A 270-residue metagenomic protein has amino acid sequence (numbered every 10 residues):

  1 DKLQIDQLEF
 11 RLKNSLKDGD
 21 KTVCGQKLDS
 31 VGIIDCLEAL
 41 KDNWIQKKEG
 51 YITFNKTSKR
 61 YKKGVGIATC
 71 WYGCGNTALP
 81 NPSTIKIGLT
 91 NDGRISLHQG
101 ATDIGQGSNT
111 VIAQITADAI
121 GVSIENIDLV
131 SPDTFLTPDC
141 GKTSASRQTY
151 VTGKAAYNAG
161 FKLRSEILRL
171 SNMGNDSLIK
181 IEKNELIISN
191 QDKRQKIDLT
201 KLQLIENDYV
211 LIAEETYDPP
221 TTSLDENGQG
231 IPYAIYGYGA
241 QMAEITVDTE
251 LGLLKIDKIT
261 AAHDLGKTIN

Functional and structural regions predicted by a protein language model:
D1-D35, D42, Y51-N270: Cofactor-binding beta-sheet edge motifs in enzyme active sites
K48: Core nucleic-acid recognition elements
